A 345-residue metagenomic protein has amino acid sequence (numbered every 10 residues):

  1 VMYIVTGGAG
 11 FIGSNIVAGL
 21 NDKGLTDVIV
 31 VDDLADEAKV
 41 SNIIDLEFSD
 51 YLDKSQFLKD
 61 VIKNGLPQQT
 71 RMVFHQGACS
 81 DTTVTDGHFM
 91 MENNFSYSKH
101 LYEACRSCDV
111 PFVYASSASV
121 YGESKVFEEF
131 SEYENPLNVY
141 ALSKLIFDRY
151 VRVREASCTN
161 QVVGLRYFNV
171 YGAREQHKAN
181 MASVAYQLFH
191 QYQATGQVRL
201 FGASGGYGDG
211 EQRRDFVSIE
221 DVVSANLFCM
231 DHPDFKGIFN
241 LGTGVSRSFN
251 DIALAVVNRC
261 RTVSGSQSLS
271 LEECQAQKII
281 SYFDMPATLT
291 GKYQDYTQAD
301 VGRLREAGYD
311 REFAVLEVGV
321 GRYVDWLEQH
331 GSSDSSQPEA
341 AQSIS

Functional and structural regions predicted by a protein language model:
M2, T26-V28, P111, Q161: Residues at the starts of beta-strands that form the adenosine-phosphate
M2-Y3, V73, I238: Conserved hydrophobic helix-helix packing surfaces used for dimerization/oligomerization
Y3-K23: N-terminal Rossmann NAD(P)H-binding glycine-rich loop of SDR-like oxidoreductase domains
T6, V31, V73-G77, F112-A118 (+1 more regions): SDR active-site strand-loop-helix element
V30-F57: Glycine-rich phosphate-binding loop and adjoining beta1-alpha1-beta2 segment of Rossmann-like nucleotide-binding folds
D45, K54-S55, K59-N93: NAD(P)H-binding glycine-rich loop region in Rossmannoid oxidoreductase-like domains and their noncatalytic homologs
E92, S96-H100, S107, P111 (+3 more regions): Catalytic helix-loop patch of NAD(P)-dependent Rossmann-fold dehydrogenases
Q193-S345: C-terminal substrate-binding subdomain of Rossmann-fold SDR/epimerase-dehydratase oxidoreductases
